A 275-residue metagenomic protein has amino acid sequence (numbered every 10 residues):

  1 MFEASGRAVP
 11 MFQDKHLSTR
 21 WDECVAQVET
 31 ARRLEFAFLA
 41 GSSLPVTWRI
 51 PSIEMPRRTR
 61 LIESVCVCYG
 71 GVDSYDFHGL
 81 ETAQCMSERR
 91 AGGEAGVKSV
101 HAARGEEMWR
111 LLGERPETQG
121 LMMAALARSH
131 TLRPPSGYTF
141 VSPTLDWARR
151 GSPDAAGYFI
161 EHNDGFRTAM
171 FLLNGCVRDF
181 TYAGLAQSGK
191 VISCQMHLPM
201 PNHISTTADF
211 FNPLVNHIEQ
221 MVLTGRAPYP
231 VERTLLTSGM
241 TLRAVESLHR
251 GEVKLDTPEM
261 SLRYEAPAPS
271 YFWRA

Functional and structural regions predicted by a protein language model:
M1-P45: Beta-strand-loop-alpha-helix segment that lines the small-molecule cofactor/substrate pocket of alpha/beta enzymes
E23, R60, G79-T82: Internal, well-ordered alpha-helical segments in soluble enzyme and binding-protein domains
R32, L248-H249: Anion (oxyanion) recognition and catalysis
A37-V72, G92-E107, M170: NAD(P)-dependent dehydrogenases' Rossmann-like dinucleotide-binding region
C68, H78-S205, D209-E232, T241-V245 (+1 more regions): Contiguous beta-strand/loop segments that form the cofactor/metal-binding neighborhood of enzyme cores
G251-K254: Short, glycine/acidic-rich hinge or "gate" loops at secondary-structure transitions that mediate conformational
